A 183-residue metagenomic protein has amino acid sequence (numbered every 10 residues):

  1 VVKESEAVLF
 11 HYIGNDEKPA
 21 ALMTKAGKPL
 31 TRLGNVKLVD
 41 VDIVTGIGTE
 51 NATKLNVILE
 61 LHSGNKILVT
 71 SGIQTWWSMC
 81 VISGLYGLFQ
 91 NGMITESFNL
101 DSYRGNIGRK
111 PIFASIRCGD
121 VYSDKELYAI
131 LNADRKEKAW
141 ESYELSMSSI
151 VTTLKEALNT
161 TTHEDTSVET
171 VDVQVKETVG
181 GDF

Functional and structural regions predicted by a protein language model:
V1, W140-F183: Acidic, gly/ser/pro-rich intrinsically disordered tails
V1-T70, S83, G87, G105-T152 (+1 more regions): OB-fold ssDNA-binding interfaces and closely related basic DNA-contact patches used across DNA replication/repair
Q74-G108: Extended serine/threonine-enriched, polar tracts that run as long, contiguous segments within proteins
